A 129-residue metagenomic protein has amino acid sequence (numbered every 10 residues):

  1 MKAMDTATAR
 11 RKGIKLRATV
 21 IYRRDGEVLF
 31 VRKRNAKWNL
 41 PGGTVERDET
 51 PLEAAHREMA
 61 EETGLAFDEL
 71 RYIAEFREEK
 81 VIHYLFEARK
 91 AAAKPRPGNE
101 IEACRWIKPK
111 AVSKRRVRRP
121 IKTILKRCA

Functional and structural regions predicted by a protein language model:
M1-T19: Acidic, metal-coordinating catalytic segment for phosphate/diphosphate chemistry, firing primarily on the Nudix
R10, L65, R96, R116-V117: Membrane-topology and secretion signals of cell-surface/extracellular proteins
I14, D68, K80-I82: Residue-level preference for beta-strand/loop junctions
T19, E27, A103: Conserved beta-strand and immediately adjacent loop positions that scaffold enzyme active sites
Y22-R23, F30, A88, W106: Conserved hydrophobic "DFG−1" position in protein kinase catalytic cores
R23-E61: Conserved Nudix-box catalytic region and its N-terminal flanking loop in Nudix hydrolases and closely related
T63-E69: Short secondary-structure junctions
A74-A111, P120-C128: Active-site-adjacent beta-strand/loop module that shapes the phosphate/pyrophosphate-binding cleft
